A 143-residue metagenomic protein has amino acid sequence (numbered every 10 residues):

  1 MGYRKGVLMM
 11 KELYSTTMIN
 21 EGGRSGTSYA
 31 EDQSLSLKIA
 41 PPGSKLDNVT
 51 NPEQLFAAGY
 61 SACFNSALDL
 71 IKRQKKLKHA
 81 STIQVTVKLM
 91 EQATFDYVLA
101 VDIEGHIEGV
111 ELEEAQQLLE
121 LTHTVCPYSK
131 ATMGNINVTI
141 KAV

Functional and structural regions predicted by a protein language model:
G2-A58, N65-V143: Extended beta-strand/beta-hairpin segments
